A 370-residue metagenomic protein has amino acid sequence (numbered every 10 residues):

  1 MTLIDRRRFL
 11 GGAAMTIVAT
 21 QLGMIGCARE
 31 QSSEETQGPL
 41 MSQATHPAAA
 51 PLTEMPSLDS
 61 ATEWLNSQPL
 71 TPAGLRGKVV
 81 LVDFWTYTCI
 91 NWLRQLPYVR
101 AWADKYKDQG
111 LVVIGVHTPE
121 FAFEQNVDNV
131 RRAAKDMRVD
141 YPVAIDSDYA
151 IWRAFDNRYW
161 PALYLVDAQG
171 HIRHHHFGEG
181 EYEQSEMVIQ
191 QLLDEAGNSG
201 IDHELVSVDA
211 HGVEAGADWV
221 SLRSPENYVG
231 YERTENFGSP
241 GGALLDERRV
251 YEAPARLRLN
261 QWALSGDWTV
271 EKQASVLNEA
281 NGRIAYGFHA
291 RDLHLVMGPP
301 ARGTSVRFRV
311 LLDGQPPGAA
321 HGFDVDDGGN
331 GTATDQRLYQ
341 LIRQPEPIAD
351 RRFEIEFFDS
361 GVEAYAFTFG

Functional and structural regions predicted by a protein language model:
M1-I17: N-terminal secretory signal peptides and thylakoid transit peptides that target proteins across membranes
G12, C27-A28, P56, E186-G370: Non-globular targeting/processing and membrane-anchoring segments
A28-E35: Bacterial lipoprotein signal-peptidase II cleavage site
E35-A73: N-terminal "domain-start" segment that seeds a small globular fold
T71-I90, V113: Short active-site neighborhood of thiol/selenol oxidoreductases, capturing the structured segment around
G77-V80, Q109-V112, V139-Y141, A168: Loop/turn elements at helix/coil->beta-strand transitions in domains of secreted/extracellular proteins
L93-M137, I145-W152, V306-F308: Structural microenvironment flanking redox-active thiols in thiol-disulfide oxidoreductases
M137-V139, D146-V188: Thiol/disulfide oxidoreductase modules built on the thioredoxin-like
